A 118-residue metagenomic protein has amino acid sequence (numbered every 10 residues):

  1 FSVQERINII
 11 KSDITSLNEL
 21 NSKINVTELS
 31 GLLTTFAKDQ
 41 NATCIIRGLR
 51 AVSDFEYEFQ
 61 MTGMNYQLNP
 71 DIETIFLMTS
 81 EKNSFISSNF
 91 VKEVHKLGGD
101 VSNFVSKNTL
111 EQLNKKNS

Functional and structural regions predicted by a protein language model:
F1-S118: Nucleotidyltransferase catalytic core that binds NTPs
